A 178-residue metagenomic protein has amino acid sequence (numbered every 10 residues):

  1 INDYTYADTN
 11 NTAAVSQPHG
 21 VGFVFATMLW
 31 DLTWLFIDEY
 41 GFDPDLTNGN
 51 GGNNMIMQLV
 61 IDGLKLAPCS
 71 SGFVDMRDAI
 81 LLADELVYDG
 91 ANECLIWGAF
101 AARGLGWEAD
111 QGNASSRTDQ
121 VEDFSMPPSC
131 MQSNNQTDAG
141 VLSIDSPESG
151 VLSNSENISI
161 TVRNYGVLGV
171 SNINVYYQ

Functional and structural regions predicted by a protein language model:
I1-M131: Extracellular protease catalytic domains of secreted zymogens
S129-Q178: Extracellular/luminal regions of secreted and cell-surface proteins that mediate adhesion/ECM remodeling
